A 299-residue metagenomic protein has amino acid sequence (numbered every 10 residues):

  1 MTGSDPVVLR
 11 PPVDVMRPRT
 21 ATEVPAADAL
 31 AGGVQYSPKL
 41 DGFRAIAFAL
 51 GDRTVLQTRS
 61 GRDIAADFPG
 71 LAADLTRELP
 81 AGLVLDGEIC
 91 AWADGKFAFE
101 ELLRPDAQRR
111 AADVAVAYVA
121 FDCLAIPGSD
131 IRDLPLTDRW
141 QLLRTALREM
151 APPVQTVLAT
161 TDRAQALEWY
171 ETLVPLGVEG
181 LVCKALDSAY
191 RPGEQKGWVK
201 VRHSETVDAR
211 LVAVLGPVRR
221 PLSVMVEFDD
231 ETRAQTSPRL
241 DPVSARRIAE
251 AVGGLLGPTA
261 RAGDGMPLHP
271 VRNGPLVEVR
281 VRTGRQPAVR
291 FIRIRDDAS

Functional and structural regions predicted by a protein language model:
M1-S299: Catalytic cores of nucleic-acid ligases and guanylyltransferases
